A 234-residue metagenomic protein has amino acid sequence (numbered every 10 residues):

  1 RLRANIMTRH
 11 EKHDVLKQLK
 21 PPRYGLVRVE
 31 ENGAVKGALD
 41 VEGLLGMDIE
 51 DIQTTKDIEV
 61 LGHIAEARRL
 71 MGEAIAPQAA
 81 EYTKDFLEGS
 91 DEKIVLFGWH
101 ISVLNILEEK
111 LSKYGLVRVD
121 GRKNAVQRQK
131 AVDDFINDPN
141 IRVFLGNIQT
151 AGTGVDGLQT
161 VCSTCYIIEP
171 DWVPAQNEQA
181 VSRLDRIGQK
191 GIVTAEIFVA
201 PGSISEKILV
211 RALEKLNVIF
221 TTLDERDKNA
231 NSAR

Functional and structural regions predicted by a protein language model:
R1-E92, A195, A212-E214: Inter-lobe coupling linker of SF2 helicases/translocases
V27-E30, V117-G121, F198: Hydrophobic residues at beta-strand termini and immediately following loops that shape nucleotide-binding pockets
N32-A34, I101-V103, N124, T150-G152 (+3 more regions): Conserved nucleotide-binding/hydrolysis micro-motifs of P-loop NTPases
K93-F97, N105, K113-A151: Conserved helicase ATPase core of P-loop NTP-dependent helicases/translocases
I94-V95, A131-F135, Y166, W172 (+1 more regions): A generic "structured core" feature
L111-Y114, V161: Short, structured coil segments at secondary-structure junctions
D156-P170, T194-I197: A short beta-strand element within the Helicase C-terminal
W172-R234: A conserved SF2-helicase RecA2
